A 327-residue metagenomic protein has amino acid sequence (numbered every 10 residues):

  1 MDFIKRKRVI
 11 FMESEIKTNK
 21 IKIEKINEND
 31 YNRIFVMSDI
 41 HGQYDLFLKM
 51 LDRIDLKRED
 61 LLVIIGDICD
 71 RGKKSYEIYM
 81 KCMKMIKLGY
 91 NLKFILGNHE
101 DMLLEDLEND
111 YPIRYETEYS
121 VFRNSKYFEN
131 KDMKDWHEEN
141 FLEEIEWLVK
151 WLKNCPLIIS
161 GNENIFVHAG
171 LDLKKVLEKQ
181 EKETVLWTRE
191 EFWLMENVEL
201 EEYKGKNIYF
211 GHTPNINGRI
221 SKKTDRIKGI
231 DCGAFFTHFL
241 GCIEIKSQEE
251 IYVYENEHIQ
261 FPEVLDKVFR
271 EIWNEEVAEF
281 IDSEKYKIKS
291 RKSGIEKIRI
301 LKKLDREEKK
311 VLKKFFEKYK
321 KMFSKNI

Functional and structural regions predicted by a protein language model:
F3-K81: N-terminal active-site segment of His-dependent metallophosphoesterases
K22-D30, D55, I86-K87, L157-S160 (+2 more regions): A short acidic-Thr-Gly-centered motif at the start of a beta-strand
M37-S38, V63-G66, K93-N98, V167 (+2 more regions): Active-site neighborhood of phospho(di)ester-bond hydrolases with catalytic His/Asp-centered motifs
H41-L46, D70-K73, E100-L104, L173-K174 (+2 more regions): Active-site environment of divalent metal-dependent phosphoester hydrolases
R71-S160, T188, F192-V198: Active-site neighborhood of divalent metal-dependent phosphoester bond hydrolases
K175-Q180: Cytochrome P450 core scaffold surrounding the K-helix E-X-X-R motif and the conserved "meander" helix-loop region
L186-Y254: Conserved beta-sheet core of the metallophosphoesterase superfamily
K285-I295, R299-K321, K325: Basic, mixed-charge low-complexity alpha-helical segments
